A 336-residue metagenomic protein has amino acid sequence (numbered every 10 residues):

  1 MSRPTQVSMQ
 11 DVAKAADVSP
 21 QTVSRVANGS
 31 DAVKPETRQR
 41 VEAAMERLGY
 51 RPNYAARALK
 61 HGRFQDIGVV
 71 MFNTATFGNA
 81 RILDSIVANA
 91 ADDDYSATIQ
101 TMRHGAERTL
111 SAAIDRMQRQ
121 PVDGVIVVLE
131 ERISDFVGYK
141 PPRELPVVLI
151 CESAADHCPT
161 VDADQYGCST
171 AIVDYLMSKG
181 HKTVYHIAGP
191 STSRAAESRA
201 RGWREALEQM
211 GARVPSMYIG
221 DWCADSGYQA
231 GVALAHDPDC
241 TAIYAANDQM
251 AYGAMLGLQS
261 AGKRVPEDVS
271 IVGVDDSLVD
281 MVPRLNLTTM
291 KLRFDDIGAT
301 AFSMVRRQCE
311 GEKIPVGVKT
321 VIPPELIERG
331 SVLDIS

Functional and structural regions predicted by a protein language model:
M1-F64, S336: N-terminal helix-turn-helix DNA-binding module of bacterial transcription factors
M1-P4, Q65-D174, S178: Alpha-helical recognition/docking segments in bacterial nutrient-uptake and carbohydrate-utilization systems
T22-R25, L59-A75, S85, Y175 (+1 more regions): Short beta-strand segments enriched in small/hydrophobic residues
L48, R119-P121, K179-G180, L234-D239: Glycine-rich phosphate-binding loop signature in dinucleotide/nucleotide-binding domains
Y54, F72-R81, I99-R108, V161-A171 (+5 more regions): Hinge/beta->alpha junction and helix N-cap segments in small-molecule ligand-binding domains
K182-V184, R213-S216, R264-I271: Short acidic capping loops at alpha-helix termini that bridge into adjacent secondary structure
D237-S336: Flexible loop/turn connectors
